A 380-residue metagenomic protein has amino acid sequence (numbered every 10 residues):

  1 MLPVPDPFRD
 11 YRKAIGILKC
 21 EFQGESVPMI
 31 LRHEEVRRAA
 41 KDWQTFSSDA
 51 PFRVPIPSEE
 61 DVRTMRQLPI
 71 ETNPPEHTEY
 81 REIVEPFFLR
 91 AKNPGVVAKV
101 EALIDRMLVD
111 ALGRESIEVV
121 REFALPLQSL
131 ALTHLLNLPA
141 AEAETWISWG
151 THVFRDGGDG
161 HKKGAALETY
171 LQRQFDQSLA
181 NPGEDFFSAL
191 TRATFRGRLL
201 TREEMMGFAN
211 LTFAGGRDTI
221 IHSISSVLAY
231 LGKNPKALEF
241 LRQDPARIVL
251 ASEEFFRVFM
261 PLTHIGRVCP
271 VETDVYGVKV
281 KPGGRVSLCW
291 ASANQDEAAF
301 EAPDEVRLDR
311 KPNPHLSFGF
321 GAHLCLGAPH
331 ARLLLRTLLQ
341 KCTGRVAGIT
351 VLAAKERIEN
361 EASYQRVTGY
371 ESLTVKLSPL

Functional and structural regions predicted by a protein language model:
M1-L380: Cytochrome P450
